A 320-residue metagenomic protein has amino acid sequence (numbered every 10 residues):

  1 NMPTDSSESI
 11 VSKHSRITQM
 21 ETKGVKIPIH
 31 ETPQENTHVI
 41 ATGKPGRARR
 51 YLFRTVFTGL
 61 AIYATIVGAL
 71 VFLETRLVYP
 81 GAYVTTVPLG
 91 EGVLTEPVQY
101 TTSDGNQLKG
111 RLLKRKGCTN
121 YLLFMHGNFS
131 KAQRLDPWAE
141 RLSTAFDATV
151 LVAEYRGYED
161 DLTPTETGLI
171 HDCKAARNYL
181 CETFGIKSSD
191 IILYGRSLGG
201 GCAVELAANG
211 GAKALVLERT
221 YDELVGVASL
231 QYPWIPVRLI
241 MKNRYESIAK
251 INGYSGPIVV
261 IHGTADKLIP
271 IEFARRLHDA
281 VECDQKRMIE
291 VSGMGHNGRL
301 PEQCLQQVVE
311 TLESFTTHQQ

Functional and structural regions predicted by a protein language model:
Y51, T55-T101: An N-terminal hydrophobic leader/cap segment in hydrolases
Q107-Y179: Membrane-embedded segments
W138, S247, G256, P270-D279: Short alpha-helix in the alpha/beta-hydrolase fold that links the catalytic acid
Y179-T183, D190-Y232: Primarily recognizes the serine-hydrolase "nucleophile elbow" in alpha/beta-hydrolase and SGNH/GDSL folds
K213, T220-G256: Mobile cap/lid helix-loop segments that gate and shape the active-site cleft of serine hydrolases
Y254, V260-H262, D266: Short beta-strand/loop motif that positions the catalytic acidic residue of the alpha/beta-hydrolase fold
A265-I269, H296-G298: Acidic catalytic loop of the alpha/beta-hydrolase fold
R275-H278, C283-Q320: C-terminal catalytic histidine-bearing segment of alpha/beta-hydrolase fold enzymes
